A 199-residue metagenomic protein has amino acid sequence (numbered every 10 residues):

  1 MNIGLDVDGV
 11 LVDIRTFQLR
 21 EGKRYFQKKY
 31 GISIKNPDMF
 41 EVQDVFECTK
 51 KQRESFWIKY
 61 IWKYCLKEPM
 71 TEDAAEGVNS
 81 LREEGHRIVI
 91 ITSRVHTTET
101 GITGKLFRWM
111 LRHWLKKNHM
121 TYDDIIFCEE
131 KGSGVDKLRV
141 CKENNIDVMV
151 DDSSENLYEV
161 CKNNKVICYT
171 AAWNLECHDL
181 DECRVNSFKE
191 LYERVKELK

Functional and structural regions predicted by a protein language model:
M1, D8, D123, D147 (+1 more regions): Conserved acidic residues
M1-Q52: Active-site neighborhood of HAD-like aspartate-dependent phosphohydrolases
V10-L11, F17-Q18, R94-T98, M120 (+3 more regions): Short, solvent-exposed loop/turn segments at secondary-structure junctions
V45-I61, H86-V89, H119: Short, basic/glycine-rich phosphate-binding loops at helix/coil junctions that contact nucleotide phosphates
C65, A74-L111, I125-C128: Substrate-recognition element of Asp-dependent hydrolases with the DxDx(T/V) motif
T97-V148, S154: Substrate-recognition "cap/lid" segment bordering the active-site pocket of phosphatases
I126-E129, E182-E190: Short acidic-hydrophobic, aromatic-tinged amphipathic segments that line or gate anion-handling sites
V148-N186: Acidic, Mg2+-coordinating phosphoryl-transfer loop and its flanking beta/alpha structural elements, shared across
